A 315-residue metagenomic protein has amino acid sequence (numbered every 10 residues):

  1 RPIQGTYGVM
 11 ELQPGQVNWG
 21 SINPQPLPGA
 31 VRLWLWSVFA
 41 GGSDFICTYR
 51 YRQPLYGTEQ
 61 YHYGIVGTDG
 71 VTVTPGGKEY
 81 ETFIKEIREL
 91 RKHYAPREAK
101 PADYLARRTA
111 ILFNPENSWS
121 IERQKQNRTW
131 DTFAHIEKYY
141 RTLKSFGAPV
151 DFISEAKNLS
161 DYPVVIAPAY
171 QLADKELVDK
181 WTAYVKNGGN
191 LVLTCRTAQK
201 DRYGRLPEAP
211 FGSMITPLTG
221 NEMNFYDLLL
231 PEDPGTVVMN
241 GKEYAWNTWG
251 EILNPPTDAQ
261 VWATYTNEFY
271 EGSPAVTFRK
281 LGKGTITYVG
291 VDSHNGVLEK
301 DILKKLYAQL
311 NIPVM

Functional and structural regions predicted by a protein language model:
R1-K138, N221, F225-P231, V238-N240 (+6 more regions): Hydrophobic targeting/anchoring helices
P26-L27, A169-M315: A conserved amphipathic helix/loop scaffold that creates a polar/acidic microenvironment used either to coordinate
Y139-L159: A short, well-structured beta->alpha microelement
L159-V165: Short acidic/histidine-rich motifs immediately flanking catalytic phosphotransfer sites in two-component signaling
